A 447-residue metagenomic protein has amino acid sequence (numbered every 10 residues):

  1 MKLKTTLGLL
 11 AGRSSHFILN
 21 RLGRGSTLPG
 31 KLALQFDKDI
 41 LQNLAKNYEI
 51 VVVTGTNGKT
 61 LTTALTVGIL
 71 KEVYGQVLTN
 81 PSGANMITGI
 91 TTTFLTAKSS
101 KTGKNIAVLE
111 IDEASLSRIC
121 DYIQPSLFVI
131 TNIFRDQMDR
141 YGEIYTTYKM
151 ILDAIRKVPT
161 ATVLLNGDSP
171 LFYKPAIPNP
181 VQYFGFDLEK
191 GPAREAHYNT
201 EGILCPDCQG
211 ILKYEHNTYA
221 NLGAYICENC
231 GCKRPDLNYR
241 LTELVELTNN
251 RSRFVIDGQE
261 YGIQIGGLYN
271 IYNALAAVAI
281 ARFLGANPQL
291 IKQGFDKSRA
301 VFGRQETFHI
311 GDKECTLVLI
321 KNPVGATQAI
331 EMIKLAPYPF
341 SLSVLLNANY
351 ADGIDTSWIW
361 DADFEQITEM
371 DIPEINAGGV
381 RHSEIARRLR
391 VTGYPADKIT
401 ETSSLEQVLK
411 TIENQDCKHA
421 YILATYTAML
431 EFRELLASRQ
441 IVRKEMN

Functional and structural regions predicted by a protein language model:
M1-S15, L19, R24-S26, G202 (+5 more regions): ATP-dependent carboxylate-amine ligase
K2-L204: Phosphate-binding loop of NTP-binding sites
T62-T63, R118-I119, D139-R140, Y173-A176 (+7 more regions): Short glycine-/acidic-enriched loop or helix-start segments at secondary-structure transitions that form or flank
T66, L70, I90-F94, A274-L284 (+1 more regions): Buried hydrophobic packing segments
Q76, S126-L127, A161-T162, P180 (+4 more regions): Residues at the starts of beta-strands that form the adenosine-phosphate
E110, T131, L164, N273 (+3 more regions): Residue-level signal for inorganic ion chemistry
G185-P323: Adenine nucleotide phosphate-binding catalytic loops in nucleotide-utilizing enzymes
